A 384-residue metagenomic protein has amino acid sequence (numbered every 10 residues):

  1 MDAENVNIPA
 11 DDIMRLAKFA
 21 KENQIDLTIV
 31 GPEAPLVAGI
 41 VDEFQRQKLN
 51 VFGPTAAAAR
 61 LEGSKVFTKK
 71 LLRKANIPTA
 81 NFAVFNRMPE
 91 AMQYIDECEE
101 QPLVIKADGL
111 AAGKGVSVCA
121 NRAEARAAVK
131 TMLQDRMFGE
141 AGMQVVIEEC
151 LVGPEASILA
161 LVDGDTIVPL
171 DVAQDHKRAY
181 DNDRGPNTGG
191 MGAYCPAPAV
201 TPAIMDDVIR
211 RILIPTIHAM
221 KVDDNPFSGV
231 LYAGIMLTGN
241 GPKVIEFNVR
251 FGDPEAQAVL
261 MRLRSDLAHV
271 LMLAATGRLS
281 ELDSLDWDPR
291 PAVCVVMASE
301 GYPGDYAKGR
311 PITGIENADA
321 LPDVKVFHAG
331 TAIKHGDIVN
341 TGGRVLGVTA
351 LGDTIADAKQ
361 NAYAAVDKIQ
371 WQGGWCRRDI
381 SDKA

Functional and structural regions predicted by a protein language model:
M1-A56: ATP-binding N-terminal substructure of ATP-dependent carboxylate-amine bond-forming enzymes
N5-D11, A83-R87, C119: Short acidic-hydrophobic, aromatic-tinged amphipathic segments that line or gate anion-handling sites
L36-A38, A91, E155-A156: Short, well-ordered alpha-helical microsegments
F52-G115: A conserved helix-loop-beta module that forms one wall/lid of the active-site cleft in ATP-utilizing catalytic domains
V116-Q257: Internal nucleotide-binding/catalytic subdomain
D207-L231, N248-L321: Active-site "cap" helix and flanking loop/linker of ATP-utilizing ligase/carboxylase catalytic domains
L273-A384: Peripheral (often C-terminal) accessory segments that flank ATP-dependent C-N-forming ligase machineries
